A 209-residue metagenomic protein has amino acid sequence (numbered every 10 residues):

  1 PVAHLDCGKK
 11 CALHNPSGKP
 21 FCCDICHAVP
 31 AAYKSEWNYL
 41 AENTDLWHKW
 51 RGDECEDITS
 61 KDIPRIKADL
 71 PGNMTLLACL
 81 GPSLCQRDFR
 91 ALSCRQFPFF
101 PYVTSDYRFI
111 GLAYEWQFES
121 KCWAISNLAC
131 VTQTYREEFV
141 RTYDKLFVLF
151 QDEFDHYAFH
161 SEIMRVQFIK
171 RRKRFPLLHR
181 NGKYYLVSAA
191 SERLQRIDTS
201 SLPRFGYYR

Functional and structural regions predicted by a protein language model:
P1-R209: Short loop/turn segments that flank or connect secondary-structure elements
